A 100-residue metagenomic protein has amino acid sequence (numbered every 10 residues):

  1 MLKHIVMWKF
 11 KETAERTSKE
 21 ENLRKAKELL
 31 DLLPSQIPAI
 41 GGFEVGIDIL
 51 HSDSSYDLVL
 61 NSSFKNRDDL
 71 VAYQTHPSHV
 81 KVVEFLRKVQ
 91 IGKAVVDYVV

Functional and structural regions predicted by a protein language model:
M1-Y56, K65-V71, V99-V100: Short S/T/G/P-rich N-terminal loop/turn motif that feeds into the first structured element of a domain
R67-V89, K93: C-terminal structural segments of small proteins and small subunits
